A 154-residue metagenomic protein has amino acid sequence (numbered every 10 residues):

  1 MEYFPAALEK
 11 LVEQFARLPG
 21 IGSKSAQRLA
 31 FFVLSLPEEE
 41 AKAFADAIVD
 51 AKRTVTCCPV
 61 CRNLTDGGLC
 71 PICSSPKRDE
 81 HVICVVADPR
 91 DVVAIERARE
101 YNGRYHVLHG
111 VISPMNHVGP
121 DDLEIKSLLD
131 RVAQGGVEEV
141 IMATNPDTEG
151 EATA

Functional and structural regions predicted by a protein language model:
E2-E9, R17, A30-I83, D88-V92: Cys/His-rich Zn2+-binding cysteine-cluster or related metal-binding knuckle/ribbon modules and their
E2-Y3, Q14, R131-G135: Post-transcriptional modification and biogenesis factors for structured RNAs of the translation apparatus
A26, S75-T144: Extended interfacial segments that mediate partner engagement and assembly in macromolecular machines
T144-T153: Acidic, metal-coordinating catalytic cores used for nucleic-acid/nucleotide bond scission and strand-transfer chemistry
